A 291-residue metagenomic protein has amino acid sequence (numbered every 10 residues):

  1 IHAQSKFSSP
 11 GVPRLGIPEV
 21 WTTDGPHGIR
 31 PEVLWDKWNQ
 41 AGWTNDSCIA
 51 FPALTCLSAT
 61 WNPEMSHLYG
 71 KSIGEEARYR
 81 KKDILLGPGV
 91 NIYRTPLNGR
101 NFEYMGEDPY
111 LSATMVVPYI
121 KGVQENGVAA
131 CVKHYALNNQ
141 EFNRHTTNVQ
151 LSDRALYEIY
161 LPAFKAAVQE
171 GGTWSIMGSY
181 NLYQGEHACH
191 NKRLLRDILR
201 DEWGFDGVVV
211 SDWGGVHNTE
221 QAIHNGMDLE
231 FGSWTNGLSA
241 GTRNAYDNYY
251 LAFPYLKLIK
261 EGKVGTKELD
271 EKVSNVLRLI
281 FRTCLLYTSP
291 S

Functional and structural regions predicted by a protein language model:
I1-S289: Glycoside hydrolase catalytic-domain context in secreted enzymes
